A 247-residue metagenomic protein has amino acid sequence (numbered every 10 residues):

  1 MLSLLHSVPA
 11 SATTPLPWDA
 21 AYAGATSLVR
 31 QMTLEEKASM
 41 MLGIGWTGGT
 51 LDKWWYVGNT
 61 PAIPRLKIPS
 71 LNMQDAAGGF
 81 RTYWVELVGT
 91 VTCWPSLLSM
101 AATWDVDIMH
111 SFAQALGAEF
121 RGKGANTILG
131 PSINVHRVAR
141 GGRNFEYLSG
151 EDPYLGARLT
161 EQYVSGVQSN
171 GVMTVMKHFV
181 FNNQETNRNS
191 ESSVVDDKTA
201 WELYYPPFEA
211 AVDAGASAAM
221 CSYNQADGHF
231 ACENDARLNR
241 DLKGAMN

Functional and structural regions predicted by a protein language model:
M1-L4: Bacterial N-terminal signal peptides
V8-N247: Glycoside hydrolase catalytic-domain context in secreted enzymes
